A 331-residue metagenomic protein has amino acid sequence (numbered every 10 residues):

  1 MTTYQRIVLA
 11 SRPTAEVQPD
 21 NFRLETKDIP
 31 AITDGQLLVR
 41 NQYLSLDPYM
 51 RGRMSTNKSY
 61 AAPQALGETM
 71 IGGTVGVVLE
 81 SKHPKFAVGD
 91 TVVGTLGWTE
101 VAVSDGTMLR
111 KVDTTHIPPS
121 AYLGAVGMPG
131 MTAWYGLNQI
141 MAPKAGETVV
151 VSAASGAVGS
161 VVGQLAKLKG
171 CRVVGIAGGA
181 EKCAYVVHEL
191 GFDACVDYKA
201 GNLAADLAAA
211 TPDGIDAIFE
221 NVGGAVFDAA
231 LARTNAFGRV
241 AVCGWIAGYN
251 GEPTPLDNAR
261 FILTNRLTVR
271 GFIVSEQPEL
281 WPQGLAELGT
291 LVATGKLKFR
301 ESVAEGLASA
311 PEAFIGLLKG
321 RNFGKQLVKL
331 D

Functional and structural regions predicted by a protein language model:
M1-T2, P278-D331: C-terminal hydrophobic helical "lid"/dimerization subdomain of Rossmann-like NAD(P)H-dependent oxidoreductases
I29-L46, M54-W98: Glycine-rich beta-strand-centered segment in the early N-terminal region that forms part of a ligand/cofactor-binding
M70-V77, K85-A153, K296: NAD(P)H dinucleotide-binding glycine-rich loop of Rossmann-like/cofactor-binding domains, especially the beta1-alpha1
T91, T148, R172, G238-R239 (+1 more regions): Short glycine-centered segments of the SAM/dcSAM-binding site in methyltransferase folds
L123-A200: Mid-domain Rossmann-like dinucleotide-binding core that forms the NAD(H)/NADP(H) cofactor-binding site
K167-A229, E252, S275: Adenosine-nucleotide cofactor-binding segment
A225-L297, K329-D331: Glycine-rich phosphate-binding loop and adjacent beta-alpha segment of Rossmann(oid) nucleotide-cofactor-binding
